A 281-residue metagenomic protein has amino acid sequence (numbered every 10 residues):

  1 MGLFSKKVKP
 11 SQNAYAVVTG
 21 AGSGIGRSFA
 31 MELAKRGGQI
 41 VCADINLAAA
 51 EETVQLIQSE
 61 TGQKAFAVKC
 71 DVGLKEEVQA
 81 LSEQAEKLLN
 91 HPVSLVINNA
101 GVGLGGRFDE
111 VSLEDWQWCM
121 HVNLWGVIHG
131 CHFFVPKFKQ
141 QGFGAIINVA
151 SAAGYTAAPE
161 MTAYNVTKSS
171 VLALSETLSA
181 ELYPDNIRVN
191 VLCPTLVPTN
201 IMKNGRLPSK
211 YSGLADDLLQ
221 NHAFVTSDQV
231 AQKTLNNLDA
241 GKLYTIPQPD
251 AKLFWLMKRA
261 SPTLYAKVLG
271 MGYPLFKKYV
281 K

Functional and structural regions predicted by a protein language model:
G2-V41: Canonical Rossmann dinucleotide-binding motif of NAD(H)/NADP(H)-dependent dehydrogenases/reductases, specifically
G38-E52: Conserved glycine-rich Rossmann-like NAD(P)H-binding loop of the short-chain dehydrogenase/reductase
L47-A48, K69-A80, L113: The beta1-alpha1 cofactor-binding region of Rossmann-like NAD(H)/NADP(H)-dependent oxidoreductases
R107-F108, D115-Q117: Substrate-binding pocket helix/loop in short-chain dehydrogenase/reductase
C131, T167: Active-site helix of classical SDR
S151: Residue(s) in the substrate-gating loop at a strand-loop-helix junction that position the organic substrate next
P184-P249: SDR active-site lid
